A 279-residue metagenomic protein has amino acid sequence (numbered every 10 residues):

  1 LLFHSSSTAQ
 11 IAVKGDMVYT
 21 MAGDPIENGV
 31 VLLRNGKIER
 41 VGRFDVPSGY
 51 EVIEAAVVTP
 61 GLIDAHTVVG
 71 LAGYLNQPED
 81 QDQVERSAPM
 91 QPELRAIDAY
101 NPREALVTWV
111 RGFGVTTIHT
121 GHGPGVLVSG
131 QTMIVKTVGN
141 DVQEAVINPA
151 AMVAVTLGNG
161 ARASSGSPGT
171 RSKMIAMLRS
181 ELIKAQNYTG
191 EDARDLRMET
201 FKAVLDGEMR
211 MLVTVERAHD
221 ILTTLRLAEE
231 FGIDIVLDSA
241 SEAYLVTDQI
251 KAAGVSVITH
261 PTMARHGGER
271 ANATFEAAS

Functional and structural regions predicted by a protein language model:
H4-S6: N-terminal signal peptide c-region/cleavage motif recognized by signal peptidases
I11-V13, V46-I97: Replace "His-x-His-based motif
V18, A22-G61, N76: Histidine-rich, glycine-flanked metal-binding segment
R43, A72-Q77, S129-Q131, R270: Short, solvent-exposed loop/turn and secondary-structure capping segments
L62, G130, V146, V246-Q249 (+1 more regions): Short, charged, surface-exposed secondary-structure boundary motifs
Y74-L75, Q81-S87, P92-E93, R210 (+1 more regions): His/Asp/Glu-enriched, well-ordered alpha-helical/loop segment that forms or immediately abuts the divalent-metal
R103-L106, R111-V236: Polyanionic/metal-chelating signatures
L212-E216, D234-A243, T262-G267: Catalytic beta/alpha-barrel core
